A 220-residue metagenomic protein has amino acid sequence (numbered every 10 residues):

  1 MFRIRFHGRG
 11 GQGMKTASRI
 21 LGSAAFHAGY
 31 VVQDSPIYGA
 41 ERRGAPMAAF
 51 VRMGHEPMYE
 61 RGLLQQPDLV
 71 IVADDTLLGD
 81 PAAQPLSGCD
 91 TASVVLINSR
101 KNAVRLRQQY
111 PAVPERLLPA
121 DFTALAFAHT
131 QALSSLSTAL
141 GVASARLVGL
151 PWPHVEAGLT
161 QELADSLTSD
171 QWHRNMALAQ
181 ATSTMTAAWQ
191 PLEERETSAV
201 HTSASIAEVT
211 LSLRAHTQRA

Functional and structural regions predicted by a protein language model:
M1-A220: Active-site cofactor/cluster-binding pocket
